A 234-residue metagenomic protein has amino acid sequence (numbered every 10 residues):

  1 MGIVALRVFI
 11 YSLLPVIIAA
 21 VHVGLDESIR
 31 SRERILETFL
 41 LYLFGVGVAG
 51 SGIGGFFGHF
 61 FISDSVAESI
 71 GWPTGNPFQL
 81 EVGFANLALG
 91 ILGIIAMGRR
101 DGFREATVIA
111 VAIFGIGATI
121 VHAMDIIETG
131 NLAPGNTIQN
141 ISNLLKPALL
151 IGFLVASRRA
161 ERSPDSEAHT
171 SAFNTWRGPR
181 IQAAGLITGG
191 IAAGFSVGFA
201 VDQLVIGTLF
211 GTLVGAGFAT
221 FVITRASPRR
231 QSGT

Functional and structural regions predicted by a protein language model:
M1-A19: Hydrophobic transmembrane alpha-helical segments in integral membrane proteins
I18-L25, I95-A96, P147-P164, T220-I223: Membrane-water interface at the C-terminal end of transmembrane alpha helices
G45, S65-N76, E167-R177: Short juxtamembrane and helix-loop transition motifs at transmembrane-helix boundaries in membrane proteins
G45-F61, N76-I94: Core segments of alpha-helical transmembrane spans in multipass integral membrane proteins
E68-F78, N131-S142, G207-T212: Non-cytosolic membrane-interface motifs at loop->transmembrane helix junctions
A85-L89, V108-A123, L149, A183-A192: Hydrophobic alpha-helical membrane segments
M97-E105, I120-N136, V197-V205: Membrane-helix boundary connector in multi-pass membrane proteins
E167-T208, L213-T234: Helix-termini ("caps") and immediately adjacent flexible loops/tails, especially at membrane-solvent interfaces
